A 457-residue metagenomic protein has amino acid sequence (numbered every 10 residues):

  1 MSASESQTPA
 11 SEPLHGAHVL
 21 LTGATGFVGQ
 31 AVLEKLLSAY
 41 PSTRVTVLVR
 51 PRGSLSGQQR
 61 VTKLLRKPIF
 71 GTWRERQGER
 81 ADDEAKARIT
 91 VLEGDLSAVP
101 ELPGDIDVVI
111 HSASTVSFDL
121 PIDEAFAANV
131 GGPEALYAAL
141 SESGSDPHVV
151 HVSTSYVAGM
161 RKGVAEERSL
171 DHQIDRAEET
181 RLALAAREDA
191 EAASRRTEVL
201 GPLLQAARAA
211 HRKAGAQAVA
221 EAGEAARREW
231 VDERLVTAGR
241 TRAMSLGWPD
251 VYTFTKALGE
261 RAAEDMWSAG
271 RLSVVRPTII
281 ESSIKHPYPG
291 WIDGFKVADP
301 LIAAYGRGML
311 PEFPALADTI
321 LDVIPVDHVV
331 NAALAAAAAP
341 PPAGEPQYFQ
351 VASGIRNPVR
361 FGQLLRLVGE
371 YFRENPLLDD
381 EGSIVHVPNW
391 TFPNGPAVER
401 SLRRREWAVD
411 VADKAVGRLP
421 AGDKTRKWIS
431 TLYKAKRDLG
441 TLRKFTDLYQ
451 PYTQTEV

Functional and structural regions predicted by a protein language model:
M1-T115, I122-F126, P133-E134, A139-H148 (+2 more regions): N-terminal Rossmann/SDR dinucleotide-binding element
A17-H18, S114-E124, A138, G239-P249 (+5 more regions): Glycine- and acidic
A128, I324-D327, V359: Residue-level signal for the nucleotide or nucleotide-sugar donor/cofactor binding architecture
S155-V157, I280, R356: Conserved sequence/active-site signature of Rossmann-fold short-chain dehydrogenase/reductase
E198-V251, T255-G290, P342-Y348: Conserved beta-loop-beta element that borders a ligand/cofactor-binding pocket
F254-L258, G294-A298, L316-A337: Substrate-positioning beta->alpha
Y288-E312: C-terminal beta-strand-loop-alpha-helix "lid" module of Rossmann-like NAD(P)-dependent dehydrogenases
A336-D447, T453-E456: Mid/C-terminal beta-alpha module of Rossmann-like enzyme folds, strongest in SDR-family dehydrogenases/epimerases
